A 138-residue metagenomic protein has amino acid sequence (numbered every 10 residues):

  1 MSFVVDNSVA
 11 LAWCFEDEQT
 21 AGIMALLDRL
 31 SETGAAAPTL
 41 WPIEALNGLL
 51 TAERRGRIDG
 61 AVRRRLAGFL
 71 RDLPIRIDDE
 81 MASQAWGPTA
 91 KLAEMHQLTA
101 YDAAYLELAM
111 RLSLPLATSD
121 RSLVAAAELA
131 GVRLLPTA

Functional and structural regions predicted by a protein language model:
M1-L40, A52, G56-R65, A130: Short, well-structured N-terminal submotif of metal-dependent ribonuclease cores
S2, L106-A138: Acidic, PIN/NYN-like endoribonuclease modules and their adjacent C-terminal/linker elements
A10, W41, Q84, Y105 (+1 more regions): Alpha-helix capping/helix-boundary segments
R29-T33, L73, M95, L112 (+1 more regions): Structured helix-beta-strand junction loops
A36, D78, L135: General small-molecule cofactor/ligand-binding pocket signal
A45: Entry/capping segment at the start of metal-dependent catalytic domains with acidic active-site entry clusters
G48-R76, W86-P88: Active-site-proximal, substrate-binding regions of enzyme catalytic domains and RNA-binding/basic surfaces
I75-S119: Active-site neighborhoods of divalent-metal-dependent phosphate/nucleic-acid chemistry enzymes
